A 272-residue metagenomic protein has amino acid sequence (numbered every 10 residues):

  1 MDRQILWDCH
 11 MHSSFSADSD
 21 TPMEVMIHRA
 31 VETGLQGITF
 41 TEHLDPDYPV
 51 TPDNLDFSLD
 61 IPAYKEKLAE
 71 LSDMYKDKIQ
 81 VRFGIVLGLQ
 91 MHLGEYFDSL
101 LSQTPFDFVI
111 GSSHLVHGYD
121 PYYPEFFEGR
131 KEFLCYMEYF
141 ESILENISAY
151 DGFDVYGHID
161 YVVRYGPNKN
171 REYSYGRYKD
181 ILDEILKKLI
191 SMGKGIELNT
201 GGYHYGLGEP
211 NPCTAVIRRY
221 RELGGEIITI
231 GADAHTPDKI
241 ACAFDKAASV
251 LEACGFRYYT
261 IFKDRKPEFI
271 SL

Functional and structural regions predicted by a protein language model:
M1-L87, M91, D98-Q103, Y165-G176 (+4 more regions): An N-terminally biased module of ancient metal coordination in phosphate/nucleic-acid-related enzymes
M1-S13, M23, G34, H117 (+1 more regions): Charged catalytic cores and adjacent phosphate/nucleic-acid-binding surfaces used for phosphate/nucleic-acid chemistry
T41, S112, I159, N199 (+1 more regions): Conserved residues at the C-terminal ends of beta-strands
N54, S58-S191: Extended substrate/RNA-proximal surfaces in nucleic-acid metabolism proteins
